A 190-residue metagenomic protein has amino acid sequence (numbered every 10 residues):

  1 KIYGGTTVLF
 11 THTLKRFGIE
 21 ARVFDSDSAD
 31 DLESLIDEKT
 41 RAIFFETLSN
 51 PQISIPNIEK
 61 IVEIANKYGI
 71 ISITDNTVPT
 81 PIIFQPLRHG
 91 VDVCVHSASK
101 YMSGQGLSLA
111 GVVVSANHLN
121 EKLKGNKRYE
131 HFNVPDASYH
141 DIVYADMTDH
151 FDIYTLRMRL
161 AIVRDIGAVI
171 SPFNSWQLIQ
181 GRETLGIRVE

Functional and structural regions predicted by a protein language model:
K1-E190: Conserved PLP-enzyme active-site core in the AAT-like
